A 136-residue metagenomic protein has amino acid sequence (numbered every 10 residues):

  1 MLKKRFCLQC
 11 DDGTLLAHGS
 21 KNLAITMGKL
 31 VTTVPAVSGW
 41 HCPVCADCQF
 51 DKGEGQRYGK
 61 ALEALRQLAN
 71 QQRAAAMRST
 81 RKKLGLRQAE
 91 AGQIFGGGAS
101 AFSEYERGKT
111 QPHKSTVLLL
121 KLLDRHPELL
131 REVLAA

Functional and structural regions predicted by a protein language model:
M1-L2, A36-V37, Q72: Flanking scaffold residues of small Cys/His-coordinated metal-binding clusters
C7-C10, C42-C45: Short cysteine-rich clusters marking metal-coordination/redox-active sites
L16-H18, D51-K52: Short, non-ligating residues that shape and space the ligands of small metal-coordination modules and catalytic
T26-A36: Short linker/helix segments within small regulatory modules
Y58-K83: A short, Lys/Arg-rich alpha-helix, primarily the initiator
G85-S103: Short alpha-helical DNA-recognition segment
F95, Y105-E106, T116, D124: DNA major-groove recognition helix of helix-turn-helix
K114-L134: DNA major-groove recognition helix of helix-turn-helix/homeodomain DNA-binding modules
